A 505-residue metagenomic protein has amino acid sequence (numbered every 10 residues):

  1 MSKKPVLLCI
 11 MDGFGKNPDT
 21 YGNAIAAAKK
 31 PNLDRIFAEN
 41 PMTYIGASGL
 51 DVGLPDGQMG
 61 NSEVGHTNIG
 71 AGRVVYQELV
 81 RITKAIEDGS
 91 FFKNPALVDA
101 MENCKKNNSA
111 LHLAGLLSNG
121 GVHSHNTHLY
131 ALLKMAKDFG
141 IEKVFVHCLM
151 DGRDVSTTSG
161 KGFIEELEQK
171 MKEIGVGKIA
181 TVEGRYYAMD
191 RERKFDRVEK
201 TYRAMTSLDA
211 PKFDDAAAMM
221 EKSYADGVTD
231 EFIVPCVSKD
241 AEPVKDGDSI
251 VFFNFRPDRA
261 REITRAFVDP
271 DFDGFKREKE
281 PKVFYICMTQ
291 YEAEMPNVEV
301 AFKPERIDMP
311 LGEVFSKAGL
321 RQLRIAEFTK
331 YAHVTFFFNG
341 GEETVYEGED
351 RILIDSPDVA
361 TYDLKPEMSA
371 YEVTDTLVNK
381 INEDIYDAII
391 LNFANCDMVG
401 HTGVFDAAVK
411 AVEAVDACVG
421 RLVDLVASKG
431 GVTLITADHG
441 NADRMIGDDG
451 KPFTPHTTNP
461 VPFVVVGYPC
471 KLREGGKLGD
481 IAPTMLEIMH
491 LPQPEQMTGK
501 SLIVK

Functional and structural regions predicted by a protein language model:
M1-K505: Feature captures the catalytic ectodomains and active-site-proximal regions of enzymes that hydrolyze or transfer
